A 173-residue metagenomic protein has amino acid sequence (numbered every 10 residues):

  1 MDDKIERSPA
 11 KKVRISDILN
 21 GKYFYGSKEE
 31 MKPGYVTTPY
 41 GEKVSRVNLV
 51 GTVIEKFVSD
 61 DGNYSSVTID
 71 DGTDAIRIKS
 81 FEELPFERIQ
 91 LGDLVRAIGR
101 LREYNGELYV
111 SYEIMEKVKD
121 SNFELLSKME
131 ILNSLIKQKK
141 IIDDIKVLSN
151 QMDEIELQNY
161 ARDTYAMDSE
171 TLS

Functional and structural regions predicted by a protein language model:
M1-T38: OB/S1-fold single-stranded nucleic-acid-binding modules and their adjacent gly/ser/pro-rich low-complexity linkers
T38-V44: Short, solvent-exposed beta-strand/turn "edge" segments of beta-rich domains on protein surfaces
E42, E83-I98: Short nucleic-acid-contacting surface segments enriched for D/E, G, S/T with interspersed K/R
V44-D60, G99: Structural detector for short beta-strands of small beta-barrel domains
V47-L49, S65, V95: Hydrophobic core residues within well-ordered beta-strands of beta-rich domains
V58-F81, M115: OB-fold (S1/OB) nucleic-acid-binding surfaces
A75-I76, R88-D93, I114-N122: HotDog/MaoC-like acyl-thioester-processing domains
R102, E107-S173: Extended, charge-rich, solvent-exposed interface segments
